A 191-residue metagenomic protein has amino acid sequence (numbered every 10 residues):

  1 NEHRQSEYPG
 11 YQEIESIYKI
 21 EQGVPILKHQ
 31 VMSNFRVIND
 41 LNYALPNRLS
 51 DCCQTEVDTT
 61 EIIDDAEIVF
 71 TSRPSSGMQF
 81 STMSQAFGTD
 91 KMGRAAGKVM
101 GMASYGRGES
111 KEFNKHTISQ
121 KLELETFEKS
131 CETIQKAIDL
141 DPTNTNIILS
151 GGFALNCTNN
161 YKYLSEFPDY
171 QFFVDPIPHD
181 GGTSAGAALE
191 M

Functional and structural regions predicted by a protein language model:
N1-M191: Short acidic/glycine-rich loops and adjacent helix/strand connectors that line catalytic pockets where negatively
